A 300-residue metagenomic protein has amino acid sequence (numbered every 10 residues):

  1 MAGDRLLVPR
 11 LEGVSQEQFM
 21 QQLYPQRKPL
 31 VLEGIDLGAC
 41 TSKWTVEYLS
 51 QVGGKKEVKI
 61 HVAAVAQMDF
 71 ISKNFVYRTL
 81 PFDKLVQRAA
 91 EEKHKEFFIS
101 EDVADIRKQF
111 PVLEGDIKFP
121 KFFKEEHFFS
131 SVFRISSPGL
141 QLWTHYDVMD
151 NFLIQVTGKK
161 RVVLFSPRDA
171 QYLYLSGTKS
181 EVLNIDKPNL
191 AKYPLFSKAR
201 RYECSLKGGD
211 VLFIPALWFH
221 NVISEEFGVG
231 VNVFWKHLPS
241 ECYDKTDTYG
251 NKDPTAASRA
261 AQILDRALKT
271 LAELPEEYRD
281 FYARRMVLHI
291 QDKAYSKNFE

Functional and structural regions predicted by a protein language model:
M1-V211, F219-E300: N-terminal accessory scaffold of Fe(II)-dependent oxygenases
